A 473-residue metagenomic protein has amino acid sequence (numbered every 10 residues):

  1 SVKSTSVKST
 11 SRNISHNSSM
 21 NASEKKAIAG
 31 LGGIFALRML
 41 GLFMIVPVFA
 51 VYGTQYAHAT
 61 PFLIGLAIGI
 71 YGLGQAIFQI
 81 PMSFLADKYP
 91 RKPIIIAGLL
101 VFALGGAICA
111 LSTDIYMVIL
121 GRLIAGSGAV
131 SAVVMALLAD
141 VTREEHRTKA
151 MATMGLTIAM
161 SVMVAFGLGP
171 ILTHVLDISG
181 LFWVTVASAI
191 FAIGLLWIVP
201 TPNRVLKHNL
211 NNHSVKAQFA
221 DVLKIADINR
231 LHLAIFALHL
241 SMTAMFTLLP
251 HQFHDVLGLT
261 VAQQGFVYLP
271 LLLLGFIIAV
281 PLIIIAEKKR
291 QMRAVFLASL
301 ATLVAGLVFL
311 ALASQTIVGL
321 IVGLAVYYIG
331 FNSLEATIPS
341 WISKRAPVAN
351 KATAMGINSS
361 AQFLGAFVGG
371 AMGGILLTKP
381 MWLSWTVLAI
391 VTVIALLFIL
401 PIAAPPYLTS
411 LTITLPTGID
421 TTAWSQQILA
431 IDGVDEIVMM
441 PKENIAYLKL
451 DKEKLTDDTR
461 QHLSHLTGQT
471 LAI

Functional and structural regions predicted by a protein language model:
S18-E24, T201-H232: Juxtamembrane intracellular "pre-TM" segments in multi-pass secondary transporters
P47-F62, T247-Q263: Short amphipathic helix-loop junctions that connect adjacent transmembrane helices in Major Facilitator Superfamily/SLC
I77-T113: Conserved MFS/SLC helix-loop-helix module at the cytosolic interface between two early adjacent transmembrane helices
Q79-P90, I278-Q291: Helix-to-loop junctions at the C-terminal end of transmembrane segments in multipass secondary transporters
K88-G98, E287-L300: Cytoplasmic membrane-interface "Motif A"-like loop-to-helix N-cap segments of 12-TM Major Facilitator Superfamily
G121-I158: Cytoplasmic helix-loop-helix junction between adjacent transmembrane helices in 12-TM secondary transporters
M154-W197, M381-W382: Helix-loop-helix hairpin linking two adjacent transmembrane segments in secondary transporters
A187-V205, A395-A403: C-terminal membrane-cytosol helix-exit motif in multi-pass small-molecule transporters
